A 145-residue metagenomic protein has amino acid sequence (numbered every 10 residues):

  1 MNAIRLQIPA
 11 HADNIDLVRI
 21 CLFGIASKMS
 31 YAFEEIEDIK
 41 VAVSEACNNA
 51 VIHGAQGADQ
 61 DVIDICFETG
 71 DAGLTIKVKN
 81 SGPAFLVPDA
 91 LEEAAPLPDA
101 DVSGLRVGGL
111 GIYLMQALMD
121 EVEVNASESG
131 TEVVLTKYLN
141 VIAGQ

Functional and structural regions predicted by a protein language model:
M1-L6, D101-Q145: Flexible, glycine-/charge-rich segments associated with ATP-binding catalytic modules
M1-V41: Bergerat-fold GHKL ATPase/HATPase_c domain
P9, G70, K79-S81, T136-N140: Solvent-exposed residues in well-ordered beta-strands and their adjoining turns, especially edge/terminal strands
F33-A58: Conserved ATP-binding N-box helix of the HATPase_c
V62-A72: Short beta-strand/loop element within the Bergerat-fold HATPase_c
L74-V107: Glycine-rich/acidic phosphate-handling loop/turn and adjacent ATP-lid/helix of nucleotide-binding kinase/ATPase domains
